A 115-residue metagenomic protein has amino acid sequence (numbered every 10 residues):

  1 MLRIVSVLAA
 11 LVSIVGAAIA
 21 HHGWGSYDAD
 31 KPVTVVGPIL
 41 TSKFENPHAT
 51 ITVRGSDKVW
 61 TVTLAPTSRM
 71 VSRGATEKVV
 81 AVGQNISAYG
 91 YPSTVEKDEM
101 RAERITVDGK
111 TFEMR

Functional and structural regions predicted by a protein language model:
V7-L8, A18: Cleavable N-terminal signal peptides
I19-V33: Short boundary/loop segments of OB/S1/cold-shock single-stranded nucleic-acid-binding domains
G37-I39: Conserved hydrophobic positions within beta-strands
E45-R54: Short aromatic-glycine-enriched beta-strand elements
K58-T67: A short macromolecule-binding patch
S72-A88: Short nucleic-acid-contacting surface segments enriched for D/E, G, S/T with interspersed K/R
S93-R115: OB-fold/S1-family single-stranded nucleic acid-binding modules
